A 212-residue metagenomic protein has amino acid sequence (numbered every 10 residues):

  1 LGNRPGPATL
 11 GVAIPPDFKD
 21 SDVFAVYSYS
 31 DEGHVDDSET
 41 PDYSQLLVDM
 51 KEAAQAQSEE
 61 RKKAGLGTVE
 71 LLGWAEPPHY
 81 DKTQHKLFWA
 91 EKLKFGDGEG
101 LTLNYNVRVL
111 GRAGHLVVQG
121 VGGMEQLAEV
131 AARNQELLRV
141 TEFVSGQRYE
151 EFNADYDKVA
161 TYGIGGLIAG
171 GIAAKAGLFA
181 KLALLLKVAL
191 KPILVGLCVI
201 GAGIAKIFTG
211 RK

Functional and structural regions predicted by a protein language model:
L1-L103, M124, G163-G170, F179: Conserved polar/disulfide-associated segments of primarily extracytoplasmic proteins
E52, A56, E60, V140-V144 (+1 more regions): A structural signal for alpha-helix termini and helix-coil/disorder junctions
R61, Y156, G203-K206: Basic, amphipathic N-terminal segments
L71-W74, L87-W89, L127, A131 (+4 more regions): Aromatic-residue detector
K92-Y162: Extracytoplasmic/lumenal ectodomains and periplasmic regions of secretory and membrane proteins
T161-K212: C-terminal single-pass membrane-anchor helix
